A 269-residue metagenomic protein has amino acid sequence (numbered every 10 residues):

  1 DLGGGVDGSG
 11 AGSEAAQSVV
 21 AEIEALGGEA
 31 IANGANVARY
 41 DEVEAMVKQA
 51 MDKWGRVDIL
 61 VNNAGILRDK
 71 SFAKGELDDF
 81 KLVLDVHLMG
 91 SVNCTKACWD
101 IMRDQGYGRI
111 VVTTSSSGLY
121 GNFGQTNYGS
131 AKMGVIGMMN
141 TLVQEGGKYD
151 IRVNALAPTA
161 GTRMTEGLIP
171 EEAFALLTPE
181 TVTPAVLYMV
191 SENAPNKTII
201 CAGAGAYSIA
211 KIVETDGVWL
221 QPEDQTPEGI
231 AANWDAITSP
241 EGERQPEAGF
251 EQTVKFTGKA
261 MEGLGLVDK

Functional and structural regions predicted by a protein language model:
S13-E14, G34-A45, L77: The beta1-alpha1 cofactor-binding region of Rossmann-like NAD(H)/NADP(H)-dependent oxidoreductases
L26-E29, Q49-N62, R68, E76 (+2 more regions): A glycine-rich helix->loop->beta "capping" turn within Rossmann-like NAD(P)(H)-dependent oxidoreductase domains
S71-F72, E76-K81: Substrate-binding pocket helix/loop in short-chain dehydrogenase/reductase
T95, A131: Active-site helix of classical SDR
I101, Y120, I136, T141-I151 (+1 more regions): Active-site-adjacent segment of SDR/Rossmann-fold oxidoreductases
S115: Residue(s) in the substrate-gating loop at a strand-loop-helix junction that position the organic substrate next
A155, A173-L266: C-terminal helical subdomain
